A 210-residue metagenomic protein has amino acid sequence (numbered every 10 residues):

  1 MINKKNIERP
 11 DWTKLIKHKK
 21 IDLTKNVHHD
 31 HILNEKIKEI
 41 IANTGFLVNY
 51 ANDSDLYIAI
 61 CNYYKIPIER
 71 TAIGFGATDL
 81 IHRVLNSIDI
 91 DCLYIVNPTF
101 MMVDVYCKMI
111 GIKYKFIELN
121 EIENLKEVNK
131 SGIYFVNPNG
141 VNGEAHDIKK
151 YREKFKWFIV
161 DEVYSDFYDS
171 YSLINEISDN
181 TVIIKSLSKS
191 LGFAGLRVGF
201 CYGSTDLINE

Functional and structural regions predicted by a protein language model:
M1-Y50: N-terminal "arm"/small-domain region of PLP-dependent enzymes with the aminotransferase-like
N26-H29, A77, F100, P138-V141 (+2 more regions): Short glycine-rich anion-binding loops that position phosphate/pyrophosphate groups of nucleotides and phosphorylated
S54, I68-L93: Conserved beta-loop-alpha segment that forms the PLP phosphate-binding cup at the N-terminus of a helix
T71, K156, T181: Short, conserved active-site loop motifs that form the nucleotide-linked donor/cofactor pocket
S87-K108, K113, N120, K126: Conserved PLP-anchoring active-site segment centered on the Schiff-base-forming lysine
I117-Y168: Active-site phosphate-binding strand-loop segment of PLP-dependent enzymes
V182-E210: Conserved core segment of the aminotransferase class I/II
